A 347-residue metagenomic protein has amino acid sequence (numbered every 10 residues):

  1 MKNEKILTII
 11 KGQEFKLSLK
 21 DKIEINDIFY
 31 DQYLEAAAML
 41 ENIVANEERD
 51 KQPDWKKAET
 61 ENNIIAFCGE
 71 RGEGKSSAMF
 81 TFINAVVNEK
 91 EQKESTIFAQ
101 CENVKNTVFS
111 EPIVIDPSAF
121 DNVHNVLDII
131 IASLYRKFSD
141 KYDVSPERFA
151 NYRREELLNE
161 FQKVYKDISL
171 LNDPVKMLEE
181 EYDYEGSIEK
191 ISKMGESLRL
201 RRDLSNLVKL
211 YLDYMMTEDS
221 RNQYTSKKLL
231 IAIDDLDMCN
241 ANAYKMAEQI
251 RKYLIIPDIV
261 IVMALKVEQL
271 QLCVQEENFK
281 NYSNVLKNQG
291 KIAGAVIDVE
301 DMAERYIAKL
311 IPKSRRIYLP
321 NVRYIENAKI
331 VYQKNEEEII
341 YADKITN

Functional and structural regions predicted by a protein language model:
E4-D54: N-terminal pre-Walker A segment at the start of P-loop NTPase domains
E4-Q13, W55-T217: P-loop NTPase nucleotide-binding core
V44, V87, L212, R251-L254: N-terminal cationic-hydrophobic initiation segments that often serve targeting/anchoring roles
V44-K51, V208-D219, N240: Structural motif corresponding to the C-terminal cap of alpha-helices
S77, D237-M238: Short helix-coil transition sites and intra-membrane helix breaks within transmembrane domains of multi-pass
Y214, E218-I231, C239-N347: The catalytic "switch" region of P-loop NTPases
D234: Walker B catalytic carboxylates
